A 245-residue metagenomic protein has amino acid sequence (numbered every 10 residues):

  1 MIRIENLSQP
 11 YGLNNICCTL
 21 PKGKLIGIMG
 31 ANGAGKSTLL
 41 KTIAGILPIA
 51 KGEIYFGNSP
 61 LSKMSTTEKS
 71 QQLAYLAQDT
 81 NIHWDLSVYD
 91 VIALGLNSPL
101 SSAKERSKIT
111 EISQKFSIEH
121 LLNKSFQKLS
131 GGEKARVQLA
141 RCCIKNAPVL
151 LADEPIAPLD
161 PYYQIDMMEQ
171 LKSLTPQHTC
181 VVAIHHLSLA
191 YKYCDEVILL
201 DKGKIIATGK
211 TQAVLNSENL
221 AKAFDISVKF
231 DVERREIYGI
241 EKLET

Functional and structural regions predicted by a protein language model:
M29-A31: The feature captures the beta-strand-to-loop junction immediately N-terminal to the Walker
A44: Helix-to-loop junction immediately C-terminal to a conserved catalytic motif
G52-P60, K69: Conserved ABC transporter NBD signature motif
R106-L121: Conserved ABC ATPase "signature" region
S125-L129, E133: Conserved ABC ATPase signature
L150-E154: Catalytic Walker B motif of ABC-type/P-loop ATPase nucleotide-binding domains
